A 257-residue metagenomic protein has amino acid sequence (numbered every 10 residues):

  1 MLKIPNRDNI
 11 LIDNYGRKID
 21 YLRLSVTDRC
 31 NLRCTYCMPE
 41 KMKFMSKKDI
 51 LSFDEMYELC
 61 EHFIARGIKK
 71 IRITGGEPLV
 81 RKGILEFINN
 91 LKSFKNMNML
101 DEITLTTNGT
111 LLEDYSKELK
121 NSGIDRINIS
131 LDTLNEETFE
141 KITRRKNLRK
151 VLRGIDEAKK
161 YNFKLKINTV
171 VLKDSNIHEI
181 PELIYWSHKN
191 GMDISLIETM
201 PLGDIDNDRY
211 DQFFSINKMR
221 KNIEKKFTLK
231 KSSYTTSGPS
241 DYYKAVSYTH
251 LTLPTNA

Functional and structural regions predicted by a protein language model:
L2-I103: Conserved alpha-helical substructure of the radical SAM core
R17, A65, S93-M97, N121 (+3 more regions): Secondary-structure boundary motif
Y21, S25, R72, T106 (+3 more regions): Conserved beta-strand segments that form the floor/walls of ligand-binding pockets within enzyme and binding domains
T27-R29, S122, V246: A short, compositionally biased micro-patch
F44-E58, P78-R126, L131-K141, R145-R153 (+3 more regions): Canonical radical SAM enzyme core domain
E137-E140, R145-Y248: Radical SAM enzyme [4Fe-4S]-AdoMet core and its adjacent flexible, acidic and glycine-rich loops/tails across
H250-A257: Single conserved hydrophobic/aromatic residue that forms the stacking wall/gate of nucleotide- or nucleobase-binding
